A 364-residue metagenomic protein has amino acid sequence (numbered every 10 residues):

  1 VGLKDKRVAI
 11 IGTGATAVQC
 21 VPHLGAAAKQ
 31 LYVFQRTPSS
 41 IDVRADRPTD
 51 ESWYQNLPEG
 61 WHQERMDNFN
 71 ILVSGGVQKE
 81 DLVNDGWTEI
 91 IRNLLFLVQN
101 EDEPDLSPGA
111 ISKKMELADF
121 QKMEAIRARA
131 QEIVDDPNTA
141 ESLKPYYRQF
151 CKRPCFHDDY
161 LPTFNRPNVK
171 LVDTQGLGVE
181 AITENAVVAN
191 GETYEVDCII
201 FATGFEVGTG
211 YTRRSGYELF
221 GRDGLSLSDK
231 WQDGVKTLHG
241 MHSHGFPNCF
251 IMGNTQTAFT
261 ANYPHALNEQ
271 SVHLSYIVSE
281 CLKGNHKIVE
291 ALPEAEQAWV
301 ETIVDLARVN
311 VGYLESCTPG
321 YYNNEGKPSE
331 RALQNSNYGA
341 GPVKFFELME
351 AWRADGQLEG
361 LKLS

Functional and structural regions predicted by a protein language model:
L3-D5, T13, A28-S364: N-terminal FAD-binding dinucleotide-binding subdomain shared by FAD-dependent oxidases/monooxygenases
T16: Hydrophobic/small residue at the entry helix of a nucleotide-binding pocket
C20-L24: Aromatic pocket-lining residues of Rossmann-like dinucleotide-binding sites
